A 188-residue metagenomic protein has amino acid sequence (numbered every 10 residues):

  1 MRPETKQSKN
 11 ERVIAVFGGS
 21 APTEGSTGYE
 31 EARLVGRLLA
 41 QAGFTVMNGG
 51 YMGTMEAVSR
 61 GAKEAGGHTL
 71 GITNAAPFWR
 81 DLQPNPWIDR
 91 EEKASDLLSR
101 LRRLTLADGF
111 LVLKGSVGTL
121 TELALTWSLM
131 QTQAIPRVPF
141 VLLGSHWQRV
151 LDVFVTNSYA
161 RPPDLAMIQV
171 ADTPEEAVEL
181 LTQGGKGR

Functional and structural regions predicted by a protein language model:
M1-L70: Glycine-rich beta-alpha loop segments
G19-P22, A75-P77, G115-T119: Short glycine-rich anion-binding loops that position phosphate/pyrophosphate groups of nucleotides and phosphorylated
E24, F78-D81, W147-D152: Short, charged/polar "capping" segments at the starts of alpha-helices and the immediately preceding loops
E30, G53-K114: Acidic/glycine-enriched connector segments
T45-G49, L70-A75, V138-S145: Short internal beta-strands
A94-M167: Conserved phosphate- and dinucleotide-binding cores of soluble alpha/beta proteins, encompassing both enzyme active
A107-G109, P162-R188: A charged, well-structured terminal subsegment
